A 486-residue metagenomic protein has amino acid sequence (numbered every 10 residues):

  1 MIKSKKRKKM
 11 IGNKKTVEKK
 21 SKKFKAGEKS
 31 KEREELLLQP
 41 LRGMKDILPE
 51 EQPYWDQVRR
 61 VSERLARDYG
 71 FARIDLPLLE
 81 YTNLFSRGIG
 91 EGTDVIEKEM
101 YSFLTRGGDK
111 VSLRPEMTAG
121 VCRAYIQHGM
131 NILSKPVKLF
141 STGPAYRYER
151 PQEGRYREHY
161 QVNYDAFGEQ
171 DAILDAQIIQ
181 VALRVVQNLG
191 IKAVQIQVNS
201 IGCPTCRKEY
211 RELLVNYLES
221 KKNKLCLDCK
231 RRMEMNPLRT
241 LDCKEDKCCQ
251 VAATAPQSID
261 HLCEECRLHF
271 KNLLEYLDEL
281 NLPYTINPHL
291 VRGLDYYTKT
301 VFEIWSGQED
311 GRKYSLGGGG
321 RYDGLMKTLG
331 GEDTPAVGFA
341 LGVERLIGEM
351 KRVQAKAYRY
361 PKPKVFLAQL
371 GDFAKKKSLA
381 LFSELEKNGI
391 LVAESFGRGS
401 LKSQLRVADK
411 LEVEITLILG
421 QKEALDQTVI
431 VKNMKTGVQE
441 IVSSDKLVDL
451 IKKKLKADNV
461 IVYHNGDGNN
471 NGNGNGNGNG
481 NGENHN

Functional and structural regions predicted by a protein language model:
I2-D467, E483-N486: TRNA-recognition modules of translation machinery and tRNA-sensing kinases, especially anticodon-binding
D467-N481: Intrinsically disordered, low-complexity regions enriched in glycine and serine
